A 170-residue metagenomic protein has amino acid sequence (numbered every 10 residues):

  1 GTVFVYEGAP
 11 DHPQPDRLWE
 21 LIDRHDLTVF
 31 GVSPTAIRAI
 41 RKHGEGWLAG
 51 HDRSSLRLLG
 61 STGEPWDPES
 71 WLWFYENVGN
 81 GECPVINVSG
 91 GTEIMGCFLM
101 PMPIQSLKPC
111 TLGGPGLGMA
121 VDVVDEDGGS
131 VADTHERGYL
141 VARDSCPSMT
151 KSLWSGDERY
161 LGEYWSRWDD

Functional and structural regions predicted by a protein language model:
V3-E136, S145-M149, G162-W168: Conserved adenylate-forming
S148-E158: Cytochrome P450 core scaffold surrounding the K-helix E-X-X-R motif and the conserved "meander" helix-loop region
